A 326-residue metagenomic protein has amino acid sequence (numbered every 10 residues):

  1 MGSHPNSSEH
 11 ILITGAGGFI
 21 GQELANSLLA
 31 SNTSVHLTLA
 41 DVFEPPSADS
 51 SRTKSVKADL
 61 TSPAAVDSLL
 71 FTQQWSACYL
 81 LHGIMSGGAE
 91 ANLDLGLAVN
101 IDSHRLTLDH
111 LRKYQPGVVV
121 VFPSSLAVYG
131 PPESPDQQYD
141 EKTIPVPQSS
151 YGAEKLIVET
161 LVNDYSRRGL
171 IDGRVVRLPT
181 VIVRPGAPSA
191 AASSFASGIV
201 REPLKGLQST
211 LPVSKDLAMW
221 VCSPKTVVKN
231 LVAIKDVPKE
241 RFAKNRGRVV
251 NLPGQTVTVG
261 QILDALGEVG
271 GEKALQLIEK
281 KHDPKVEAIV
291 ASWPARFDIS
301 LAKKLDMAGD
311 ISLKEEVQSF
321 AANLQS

Functional and structural regions predicted by a protein language model:
E9-S31: N-terminal Rossmann NAD(P)H-binding glycine-rich loop of SDR-like oxidoreductase domains
L60-V99: NAD(P)H-binding glycine-rich loop region in Rossmannoid oxidoreductase-like domains and their noncatalytic homologs
T61, A91, L95-L106, P145 (+2 more regions): Glycine-rich NAD(P)-binding loop of the Rossmann-fold in SDR/ketoreductase-type enzymes
C78, R105-Q148: Conserved Rossmann-fold NAD(P)-dependent oxidoreductase catalytic core, especially the SDR/UDP-sugar
V146-R174: Active-site Tyr-X1-5-Lys
N163-A218, P224-T226: NAD(P)-dependent short-chain dehydrogenase/reductase
P203, V228-E287: Mid/C-terminal beta-alpha module of Rossmann-like enzyme folds, strongest in SDR-family dehydrogenases/epimerases
S292-K304, I311-S326: Amphipathic terminal alpha-helices
